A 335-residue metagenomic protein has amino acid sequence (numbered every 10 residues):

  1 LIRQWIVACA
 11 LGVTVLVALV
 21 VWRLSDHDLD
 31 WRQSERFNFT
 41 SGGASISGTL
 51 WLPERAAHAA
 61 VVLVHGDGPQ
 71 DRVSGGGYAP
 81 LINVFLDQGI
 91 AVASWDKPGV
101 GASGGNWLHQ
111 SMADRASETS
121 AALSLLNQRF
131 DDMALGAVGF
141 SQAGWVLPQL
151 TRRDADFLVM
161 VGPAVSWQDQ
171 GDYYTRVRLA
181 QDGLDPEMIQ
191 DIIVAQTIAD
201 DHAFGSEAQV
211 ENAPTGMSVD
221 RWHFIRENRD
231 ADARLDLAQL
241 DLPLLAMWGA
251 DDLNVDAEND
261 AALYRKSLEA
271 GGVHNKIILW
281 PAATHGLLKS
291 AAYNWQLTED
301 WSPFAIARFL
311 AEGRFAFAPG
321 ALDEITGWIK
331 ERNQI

Functional and structural regions predicted by a protein language model:
W22-R55: N-terminal cap/lid segment of alpha/beta-hydrolase-fold proteins
A57-G66: Short beta-strand element of the alpha/beta-hydrolase
Q70-L81, K97, E258: The serine-hydrolase catalytic nucleophile loop
I82-A102: Conserved alpha/beta-hydrolase
H109-R129: Alpha/beta-hydrolase active-site loop
V161-D236: Accessory cap/linker subdomain of secreted extracellular hydrolases
L240, A246-W248: Short beta-strand/loop motif that positions the catalytic acidic residue of the alpha/beta-hydrolase fold
L242, D256-S267, A292: Short alpha-helix in the alpha/beta-hydrolase fold that links the catalytic acid
